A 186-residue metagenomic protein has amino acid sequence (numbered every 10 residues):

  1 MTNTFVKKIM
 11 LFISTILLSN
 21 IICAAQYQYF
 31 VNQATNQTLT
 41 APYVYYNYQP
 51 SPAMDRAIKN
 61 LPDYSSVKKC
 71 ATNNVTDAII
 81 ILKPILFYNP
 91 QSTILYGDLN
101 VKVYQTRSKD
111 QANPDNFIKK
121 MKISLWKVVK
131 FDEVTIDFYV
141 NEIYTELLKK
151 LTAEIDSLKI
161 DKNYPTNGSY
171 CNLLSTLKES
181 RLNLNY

Functional and structural regions predicted by a protein language model:
M1-T4, I9, I13, N20-D63 (+1 more regions): A structural "domain/chain start" motif
N3-F5, I16, N73, R107: N-terminal compositionally biased, intrinsically disordered segments and leader/signal-like regions
L17, N32, P90, N100 (+2 more regions): Alpha-helix initiation/capping motif
A25-Y27, A41-Y46, L86, I94 (+4 more regions): Intrinsically disordered, low-complexity segments enriched in small/polar residues
N47, S51, D55, I94 (+1 more regions): Solvent-exposed, acidic/flexible segments
K68-D115, K120-S124, L182: Surface-exposed short loop/turn segments
S108-Y186: C-terminal/domain-edge helix-coil "capping" segments
